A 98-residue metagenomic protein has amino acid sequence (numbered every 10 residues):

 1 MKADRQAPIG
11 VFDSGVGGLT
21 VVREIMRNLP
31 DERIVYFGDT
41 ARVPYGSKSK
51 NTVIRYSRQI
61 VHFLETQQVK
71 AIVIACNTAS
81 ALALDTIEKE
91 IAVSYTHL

Functional and structural regions predicted by a protein language model:
K2-I60: N-terminal glycine-rich anion-binding loop in soluble enzyme alpha/beta folds
V16, T78-A79: Residue-level detector of alpha-helix initiation sites
P30, A92-V93: Proline-centered flexible-loop/turn and helix-kink motifs
Y56-K70: A short, N-terminal amphipathic alpha-helix
K70-C76: Periplasmic-binding protein-like
S80-A92: Short Gly/Thr/Asp-enriched flexible loops that form oxyanion-binding sites at enzyme active sites
T96-H97: Conserved small/polar residues in nucleotide/adenosyl-binding loops
